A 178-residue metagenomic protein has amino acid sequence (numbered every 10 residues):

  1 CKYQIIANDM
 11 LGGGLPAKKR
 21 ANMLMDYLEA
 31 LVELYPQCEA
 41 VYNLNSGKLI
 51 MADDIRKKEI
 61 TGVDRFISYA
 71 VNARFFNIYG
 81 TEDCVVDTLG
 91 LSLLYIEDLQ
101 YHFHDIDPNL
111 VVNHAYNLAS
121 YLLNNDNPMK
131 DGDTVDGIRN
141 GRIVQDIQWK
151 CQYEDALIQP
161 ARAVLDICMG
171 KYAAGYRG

Functional and structural regions predicted by a protein language model:
C1-N72: Internal, hydrophobic cores of structured domains that mediate oligomerization or house catalytic pockets within large
G47-G178: Aromatic/basic-lined ligand-recognition segments that form π-stacking hydrophobic pockets flanked by Lys/Arg to engage
